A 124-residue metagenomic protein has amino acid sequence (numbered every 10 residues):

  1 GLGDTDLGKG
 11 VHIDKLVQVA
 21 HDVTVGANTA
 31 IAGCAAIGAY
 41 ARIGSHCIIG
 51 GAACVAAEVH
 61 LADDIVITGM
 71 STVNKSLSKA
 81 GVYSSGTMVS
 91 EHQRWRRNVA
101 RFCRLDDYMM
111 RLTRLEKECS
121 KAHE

Functional and structural regions predicted by a protein language model:
G1-E91: Structural signal for interior beta-strand "rungs" in well-ordered beta-sheet cores of soluble enzyme domains
V89-E124: Long, leucine- and charge-enriched amphipathic alpha-helices that form heptad-repeat coiled-coil/leucine-zipper-like
